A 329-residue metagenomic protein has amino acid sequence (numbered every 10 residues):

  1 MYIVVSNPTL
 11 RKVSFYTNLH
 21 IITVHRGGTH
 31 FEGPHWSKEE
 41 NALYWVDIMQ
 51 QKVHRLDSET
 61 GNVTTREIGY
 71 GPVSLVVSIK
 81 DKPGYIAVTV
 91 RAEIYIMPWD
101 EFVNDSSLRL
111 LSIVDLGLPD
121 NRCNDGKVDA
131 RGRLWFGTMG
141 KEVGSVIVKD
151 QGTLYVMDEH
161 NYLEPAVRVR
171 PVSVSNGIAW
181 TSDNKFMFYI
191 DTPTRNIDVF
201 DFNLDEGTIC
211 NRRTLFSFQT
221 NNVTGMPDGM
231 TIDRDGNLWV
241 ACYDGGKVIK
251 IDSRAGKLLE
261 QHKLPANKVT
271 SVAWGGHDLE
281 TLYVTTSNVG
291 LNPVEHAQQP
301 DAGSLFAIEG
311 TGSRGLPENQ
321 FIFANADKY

Functional and structural regions predicted by a protein language model:
V5-L10, L19-H25, G61-E67, L108-L116 (+3 more regions): A short beta-strand motif characteristic of beta-propeller blades
R26-E40, G69-I86, L116-R133, P165-M187 (+3 more regions): Beta-rich, blade/repeat-based domains predominating in secreted/periplasmic proteins but also intracellular
G27, K38, L43-M49, I86-R91 (+4 more regions): Conserved beta-strand positions in repeat-built beta-propeller and related beta-rich domains
K52-H54, E93-Y95, S145, G152-Y155 (+3 more regions): A short loop-to-beta-strand structural motif that recurs across blades of beta-propeller domains
M97-N104, F200-T208, S253, G310-G315: Short loop/turn segments immediately following beta-strands, especially the blade-tip and inter-blade linker loops
E101-R133, G137-G144, K149-Q151, E164-V169: Asp-box/WD-like beta-propeller blade repeats and closely related beta-sheet repeat scaffolds
R195-N196, S217-K257: Loop/turn-rich, solvent-exposed surfaces of beta-rich toroidal or solenoidal domains
A273-Y329: Blade-level signature of beta-propeller repeat domains, shared across WD40, Kelch, NHL, RCC1 and BNR/Asp-box propellers
